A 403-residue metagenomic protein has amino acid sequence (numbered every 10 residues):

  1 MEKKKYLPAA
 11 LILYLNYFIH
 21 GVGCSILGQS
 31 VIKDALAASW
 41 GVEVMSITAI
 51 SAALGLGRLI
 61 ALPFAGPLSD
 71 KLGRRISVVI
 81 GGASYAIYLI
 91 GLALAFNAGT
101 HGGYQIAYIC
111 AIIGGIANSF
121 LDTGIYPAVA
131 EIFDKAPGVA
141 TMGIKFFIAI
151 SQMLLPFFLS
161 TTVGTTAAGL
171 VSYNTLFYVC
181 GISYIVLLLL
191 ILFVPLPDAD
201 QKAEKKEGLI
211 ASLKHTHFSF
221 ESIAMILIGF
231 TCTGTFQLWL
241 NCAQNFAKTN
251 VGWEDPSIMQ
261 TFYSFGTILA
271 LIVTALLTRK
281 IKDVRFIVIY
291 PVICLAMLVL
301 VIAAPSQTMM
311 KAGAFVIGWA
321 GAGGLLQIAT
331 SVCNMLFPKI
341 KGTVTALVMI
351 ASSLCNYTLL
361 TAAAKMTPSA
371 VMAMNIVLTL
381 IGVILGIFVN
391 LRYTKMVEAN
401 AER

Functional and structural regions predicted by a protein language model:
G28-K33, H217-I268: Extracytoplasmic gate region of multi-pass secondary transporters
A61-R74, A270-D283: Helix-to-loop junctions at the C-terminal end of transmembrane segments in multipass secondary transporters
A83-H101, I293-P305: C-terminal ends and interior cores of transmembrane alpha-helices in multi-pass membrane transporters/permeases
C110-F146: Cytoplasmic helix-loop-helix junction between adjacent transmembrane helices in 12-TM secondary transporters
F120-F133, G323-F337: Intracellular juxtamembrane helix-capping segments at the cytosolic ends of symmetry-related transmembrane helices
K135-A136, A140-L196: Helix-loop-helix hairpin linking two adjacent transmembrane segments in secondary transporters
K282-I328: C-terminal transmembrane helical hairpin of 12-TM major facilitator-type secondary transporters
N334-P368: A late C-terminal transmembrane helix in Major Facilitator Superfamily
